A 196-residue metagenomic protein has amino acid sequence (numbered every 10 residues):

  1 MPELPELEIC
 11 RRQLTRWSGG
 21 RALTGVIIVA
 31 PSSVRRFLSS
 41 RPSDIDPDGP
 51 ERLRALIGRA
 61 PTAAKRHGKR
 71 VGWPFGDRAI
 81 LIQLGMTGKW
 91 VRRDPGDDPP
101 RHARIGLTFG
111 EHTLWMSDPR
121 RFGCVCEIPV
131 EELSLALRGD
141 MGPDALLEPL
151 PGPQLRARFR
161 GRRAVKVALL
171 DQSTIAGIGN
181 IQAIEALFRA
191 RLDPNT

Functional and structural regions predicted by a protein language model:
M1-S134: Acidic, proline/glycine-enriched N-terminal capping motif
P2, L84, G88, R120 (+4 more regions): Flexible, active-site-adjacent loop/turn segments at secondary-structure boundaries
C10, R52, L155, V165 (+1 more regions): Generic structural signal for hydrophobic residues
A64-H67, I82, G161-T196: Active-site beta-strand/loop microenvironment that shapes enzyme catalytic pockets
R104, T113, G152, K166 (+1 more regions): Hydrophobic, well-ordered secondary-structure segments
C126-I128, L155-A157, A186: Short hydrophobic/aromatic-rich motifs at helix boundaries and adjacent loops
L133-L137, L192-D193: Acidic/polar active-site rim loop that often engages polyanionic ligands
L137-A176: Helix-hairpin-helix/helix-loop-helix acidic hairpins
